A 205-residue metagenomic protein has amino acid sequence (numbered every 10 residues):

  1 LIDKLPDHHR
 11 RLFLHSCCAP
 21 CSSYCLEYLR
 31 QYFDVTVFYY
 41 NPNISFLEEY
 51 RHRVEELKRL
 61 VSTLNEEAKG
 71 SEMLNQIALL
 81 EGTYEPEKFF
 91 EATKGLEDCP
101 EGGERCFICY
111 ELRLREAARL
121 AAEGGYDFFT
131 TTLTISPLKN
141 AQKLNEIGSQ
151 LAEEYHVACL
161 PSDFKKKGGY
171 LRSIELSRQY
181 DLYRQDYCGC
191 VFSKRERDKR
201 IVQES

Functional and structural regions predicted by a protein language model:
L1-Y24, Y32-S205: Nucleotide-activated chemistry modules centered on ATP-dependent adenylation/adenylyltransferase
L29: Aromatic pocket-lining residues of Rossmann-like dinucleotide-binding sites
